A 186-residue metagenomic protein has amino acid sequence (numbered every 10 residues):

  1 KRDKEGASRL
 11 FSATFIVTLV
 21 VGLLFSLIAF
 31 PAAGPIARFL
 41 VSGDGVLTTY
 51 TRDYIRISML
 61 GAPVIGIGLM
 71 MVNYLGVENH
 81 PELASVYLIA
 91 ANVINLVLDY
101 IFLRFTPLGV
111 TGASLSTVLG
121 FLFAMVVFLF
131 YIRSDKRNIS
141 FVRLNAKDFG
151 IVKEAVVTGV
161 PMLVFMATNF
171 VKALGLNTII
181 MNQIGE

Functional and structural regions predicted by a protein language model:
K1-F25, I65-A84, M181: Small-residue-rich hydrophobic transmembrane alpha-helices
F15, L24-I28, I94-L98, F123-F130: Transmembrane-helix signature of multi-pass solute transporters
T18, S58, A84, L88 (+3 more regions): Residue-level signature of transmembrane alpha-helical cores of multipass secondary-active transporters and flippases
L24-D53: Short membrane-interface helical motifs at transmembrane helix boundaries in multi-pass membrane transporters
A37-G45, I101-L108, A167-E186: Helix-terminus/linker motif at the lipid-water interface of multi-pass membrane proteins
G45-M71, V86: Alpha-helical transmembrane segments of multi-pass membrane proteins
E82, A90-V126: Membrane-interface helix-loop junctions in multi-pass transport and translocation proteins
T117, L129-N169: Interhelical loop/hinge segments that connect adjacent transmembrane helices in multipass membrane
